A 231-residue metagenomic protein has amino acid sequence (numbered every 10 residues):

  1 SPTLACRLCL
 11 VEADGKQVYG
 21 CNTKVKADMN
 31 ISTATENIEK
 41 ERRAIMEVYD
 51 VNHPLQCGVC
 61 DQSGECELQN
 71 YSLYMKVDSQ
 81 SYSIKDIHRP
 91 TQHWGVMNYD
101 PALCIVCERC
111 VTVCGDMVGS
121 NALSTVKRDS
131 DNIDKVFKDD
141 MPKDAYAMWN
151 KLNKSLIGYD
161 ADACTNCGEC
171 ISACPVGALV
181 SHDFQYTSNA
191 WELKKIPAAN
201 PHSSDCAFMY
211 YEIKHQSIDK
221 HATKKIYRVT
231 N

Functional and structural regions predicted by a protein language model:
L4: Class I SAM-dependent methyltransferase "Motif I" SAM/SAH-binding loop
R7-L10, G15-A163, S172, V176-N200 (+2 more regions): Fe-S ferredoxin-like electron-transfer domains and their immediately adjacent linker/connector regions across
C167-E169: A short glycine-leucine-enriched loop at secondary-structure breakpoints that most characteristically corresponds
Q216-N231: Extended active-site and interfacial segments that coordinate phosphate-rich ligands in large catalytic machineries
